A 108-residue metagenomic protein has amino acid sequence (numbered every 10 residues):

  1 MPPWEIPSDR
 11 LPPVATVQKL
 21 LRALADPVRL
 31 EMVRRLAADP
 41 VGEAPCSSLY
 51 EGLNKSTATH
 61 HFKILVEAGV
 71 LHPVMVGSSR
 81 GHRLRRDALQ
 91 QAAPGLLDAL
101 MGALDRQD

Functional and structural regions predicted by a protein language model:
M1-V17, R34-D39, M75, R85-D108: Amphipathic alpha-helical dimerization/coiled-coil segments that flank or bridge DNA-binding/regulatory modules
K19-N54, V76-Q91: N-terminal helix-turn-helix DNA-binding core of bacterial DNA-binding proteins
D26, H61, P94: Conserved acidic functional residues
E43-A44, H60, L100: Secondary-structure transition/capping residues
S47-L71: Canonical helix-turn-helix DNA-binding module
V66-G69, S79-R83, D98-A99: A general structural signal for short secondary-structure boundary/capping elements
